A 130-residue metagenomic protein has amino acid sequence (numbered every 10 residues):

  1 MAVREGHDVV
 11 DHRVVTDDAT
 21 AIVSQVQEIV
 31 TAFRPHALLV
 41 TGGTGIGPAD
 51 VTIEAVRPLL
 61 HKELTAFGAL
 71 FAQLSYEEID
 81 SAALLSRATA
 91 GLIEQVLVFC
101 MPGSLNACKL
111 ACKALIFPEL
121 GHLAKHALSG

Functional and structural regions predicted by a protein language model:
M1-G130: Non-catalytic beta/alpha edge segments that cap or flank active sites
